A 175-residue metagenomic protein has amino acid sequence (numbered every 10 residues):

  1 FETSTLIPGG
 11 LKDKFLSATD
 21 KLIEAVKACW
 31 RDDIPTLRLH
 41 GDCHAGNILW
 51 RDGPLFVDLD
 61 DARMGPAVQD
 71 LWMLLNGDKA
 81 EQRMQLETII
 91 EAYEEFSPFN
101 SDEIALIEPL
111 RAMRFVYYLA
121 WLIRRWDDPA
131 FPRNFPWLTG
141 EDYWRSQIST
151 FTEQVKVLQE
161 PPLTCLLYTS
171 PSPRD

Functional and structural regions predicted by a protein language model:
F1-C29: Active-site catalytic-loop/activation-segment of kinase and kinase-like phosphoryl-transfer enzymes
D13, M84, D102-A105: Short, solvent-exposed positions on alpha-helices
F15, I89, L106-I107: A structural signal for short hydrophobic/aromatic patches embedded in well-ordered alpha helices
E24-L71: Active-site acidic catalytic loop and adjacent metal/ATP-binding pocket of ATP-dependent phosphoryl transfer enzymes
A67-P98, R114-A130: Active-site activation/catalytic loop segments of kinase-like enzymes and analogous catalytic loops in related
F96-L166: Helix-rich C-terminal or lid/interface subdomains of diverse kinases
Y168-D175: Conserved small/polar residues in nucleotide/adenosyl-binding loops
